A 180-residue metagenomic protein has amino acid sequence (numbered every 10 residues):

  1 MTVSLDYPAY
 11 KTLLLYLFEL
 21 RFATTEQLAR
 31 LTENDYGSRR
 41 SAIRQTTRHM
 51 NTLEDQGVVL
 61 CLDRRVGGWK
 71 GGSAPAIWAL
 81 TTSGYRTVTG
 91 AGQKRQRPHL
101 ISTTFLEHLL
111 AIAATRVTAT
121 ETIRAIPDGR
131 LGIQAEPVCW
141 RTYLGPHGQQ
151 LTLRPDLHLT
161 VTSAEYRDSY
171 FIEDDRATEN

Functional and structural regions predicted by a protein language model:
M1-L100: Nuclease-adjacent, charged terminal/linker segments that flank catalytic cores
N34, E121-A125, S163: Secondary-structure boundary motif
A76, A113, L153-P155: Generic beta-strand structural signal
V88-Q134: Amphipathic alpha-helical dimerization/coiled-coil segments that flank or bridge DNA-binding/regulatory modules
F105, P127-Y170, R176-N180: Active-site metal-binding core of divalent-cation-utilizing nuclease and nuclease-like domains
